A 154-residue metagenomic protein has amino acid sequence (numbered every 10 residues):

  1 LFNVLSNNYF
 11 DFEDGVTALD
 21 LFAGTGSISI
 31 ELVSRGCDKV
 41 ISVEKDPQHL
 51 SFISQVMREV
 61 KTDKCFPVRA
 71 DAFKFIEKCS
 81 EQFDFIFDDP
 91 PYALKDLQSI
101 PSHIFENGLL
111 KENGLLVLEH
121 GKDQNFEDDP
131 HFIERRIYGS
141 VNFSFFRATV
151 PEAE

Functional and structural regions predicted by a protein language model:
F2-E154: Class I S-adenosyl-L-methionine-dependent methyltransferase catalytic core
